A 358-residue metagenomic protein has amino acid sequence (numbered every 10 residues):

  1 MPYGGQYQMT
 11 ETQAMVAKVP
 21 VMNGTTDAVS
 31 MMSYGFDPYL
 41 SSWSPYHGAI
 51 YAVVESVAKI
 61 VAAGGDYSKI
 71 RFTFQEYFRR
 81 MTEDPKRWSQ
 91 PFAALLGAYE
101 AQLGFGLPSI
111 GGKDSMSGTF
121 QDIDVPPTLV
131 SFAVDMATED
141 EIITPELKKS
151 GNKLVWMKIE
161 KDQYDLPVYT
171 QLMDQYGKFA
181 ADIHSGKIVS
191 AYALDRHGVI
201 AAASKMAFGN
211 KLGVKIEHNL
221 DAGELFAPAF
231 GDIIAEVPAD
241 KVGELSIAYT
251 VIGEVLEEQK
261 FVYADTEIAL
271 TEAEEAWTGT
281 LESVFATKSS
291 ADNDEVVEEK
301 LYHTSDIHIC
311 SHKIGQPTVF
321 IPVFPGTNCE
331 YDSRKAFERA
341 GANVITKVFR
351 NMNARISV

Functional and structural regions predicted by a protein language model:
M1-A28, S33-S41, K86-A93, P108-A229 (+3 more regions): Intein/HINT protein-splicing elements and their conserved insertion hotspots or analogous self-processing inserts
S42-G118: A glycine-rich phosphate/pyrophosphate-binding beta-strand-loop-alpha-helix module
V61, Y99, L103, I183-H184 (+2 more regions): Anion (oxyanion) recognition and catalysis
G64, A193, V358: Catalytic nucleophile loop
A235: Catalytic core of tubulin tyrosine ligase-like
N328-E330: Short N-terminal binding/cap micro-motifs at the start of the first secondary-structure element
K335-V358: Flexible gly/pro-rich beta->alpha loop and the following alpha-helix that scaffold active-site loops
